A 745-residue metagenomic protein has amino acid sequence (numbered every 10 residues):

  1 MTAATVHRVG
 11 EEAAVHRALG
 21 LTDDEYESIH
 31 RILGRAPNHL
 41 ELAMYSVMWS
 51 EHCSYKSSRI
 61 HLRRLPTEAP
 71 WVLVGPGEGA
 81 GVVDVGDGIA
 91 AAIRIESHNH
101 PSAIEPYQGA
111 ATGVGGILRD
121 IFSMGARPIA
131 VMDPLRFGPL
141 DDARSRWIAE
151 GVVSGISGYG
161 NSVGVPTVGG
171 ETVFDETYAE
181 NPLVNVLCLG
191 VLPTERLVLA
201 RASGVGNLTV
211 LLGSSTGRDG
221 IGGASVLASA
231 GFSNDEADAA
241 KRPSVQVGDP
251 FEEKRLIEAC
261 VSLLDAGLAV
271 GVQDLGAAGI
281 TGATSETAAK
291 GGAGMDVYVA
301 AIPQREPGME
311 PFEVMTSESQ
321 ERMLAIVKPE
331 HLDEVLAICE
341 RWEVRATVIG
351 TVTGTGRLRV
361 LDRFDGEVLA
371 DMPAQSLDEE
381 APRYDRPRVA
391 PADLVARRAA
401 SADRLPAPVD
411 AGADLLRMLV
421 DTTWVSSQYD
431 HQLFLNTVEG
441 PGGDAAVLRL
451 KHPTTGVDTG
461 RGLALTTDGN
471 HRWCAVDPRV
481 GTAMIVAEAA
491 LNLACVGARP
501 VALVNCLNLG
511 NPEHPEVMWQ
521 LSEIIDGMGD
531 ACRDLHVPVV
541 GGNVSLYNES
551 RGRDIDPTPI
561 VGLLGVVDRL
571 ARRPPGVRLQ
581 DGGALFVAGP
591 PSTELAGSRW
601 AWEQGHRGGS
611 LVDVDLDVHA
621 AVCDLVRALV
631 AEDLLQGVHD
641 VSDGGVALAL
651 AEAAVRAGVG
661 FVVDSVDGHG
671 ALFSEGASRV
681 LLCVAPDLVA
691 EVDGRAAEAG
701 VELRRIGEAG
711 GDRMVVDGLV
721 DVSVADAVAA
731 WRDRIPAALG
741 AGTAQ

Functional and structural regions predicted by a protein language model:
T2-A3, H7-L19, D23-E25, L33-L42 (+9 more regions): Glycine-/charge-enriched secondary-structure boundary and capping motifs
R8-D84: N-terminal amphipathic, basic-rich helices that act as targeting or association modules
E11-A14, D141, K241, V245 (+7 more regions): Residue-level detector of alpha-helix boundaries and kinks
W49, C53, R59-T112, G116-L118 (+8 more regions): Non-catalytic terminal/interface segments that mediate subunit docking, oligomerization, and allosteric communication
E78-V344, T353-R357, L361, T454 (+8 more regions): Mobile "lid/hinge" segments at catalytic clefts and subdomain interfaces of large enzymes
